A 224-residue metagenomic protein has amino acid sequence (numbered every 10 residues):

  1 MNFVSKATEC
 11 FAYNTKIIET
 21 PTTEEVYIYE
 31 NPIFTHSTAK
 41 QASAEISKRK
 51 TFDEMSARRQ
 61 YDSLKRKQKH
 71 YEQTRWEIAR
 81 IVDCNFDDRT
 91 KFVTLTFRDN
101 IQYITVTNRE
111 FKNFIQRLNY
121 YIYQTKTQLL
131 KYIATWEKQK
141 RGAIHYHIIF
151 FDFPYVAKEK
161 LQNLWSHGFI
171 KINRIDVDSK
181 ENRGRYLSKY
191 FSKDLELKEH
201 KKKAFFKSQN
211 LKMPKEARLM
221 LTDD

Functional and structural regions predicted by a protein language model:
M1-G142, F153-D224: Right-hand nucleic-acid polymerase module
Y146-F150: Cys/His-coordinated zinc-finger cores
